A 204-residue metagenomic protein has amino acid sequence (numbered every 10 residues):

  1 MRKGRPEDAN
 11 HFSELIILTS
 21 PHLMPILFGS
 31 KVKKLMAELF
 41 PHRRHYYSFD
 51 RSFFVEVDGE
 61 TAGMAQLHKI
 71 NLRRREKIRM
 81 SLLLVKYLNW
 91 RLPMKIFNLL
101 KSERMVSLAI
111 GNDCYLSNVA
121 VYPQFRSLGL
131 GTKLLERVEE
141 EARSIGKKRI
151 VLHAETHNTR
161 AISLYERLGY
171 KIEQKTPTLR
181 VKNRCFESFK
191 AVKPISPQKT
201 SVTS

Functional and structural regions predicted by a protein language model:
M1-E14, I70: A short beta-loop-alpha structural element at the N-terminal edge of CoA-dependent acyl/N-acetyltransferase catalytic
S20-F40, K86-W90: Conserved GNAT-fold acetyl-CoA-binding loop/helix
K31-S52, V57: Active-site rim helix/loop that mediates acceptor-substrate recognition in acyltransferases
F54, E60-K69, Y115, A120: Conserved beta-strand in the GNAT
N71-D113: Conserved acyl-donor/pantetheine-binding loop and adjacent beta-alpha core of acyl/acetyltransferases and related
I110, K148-I162, R167-L168, Q174-S204: C-terminal "cap" of GNAT-fold acetyltransferases
N112-C114, L135, A142-H153: Conserved GNAT acetyl-CoA-binding A-motif
S127-E141, S163-R167: Conserved acetyl-CoA-binding loop-helix of GNAT-fold acetyltransferases
